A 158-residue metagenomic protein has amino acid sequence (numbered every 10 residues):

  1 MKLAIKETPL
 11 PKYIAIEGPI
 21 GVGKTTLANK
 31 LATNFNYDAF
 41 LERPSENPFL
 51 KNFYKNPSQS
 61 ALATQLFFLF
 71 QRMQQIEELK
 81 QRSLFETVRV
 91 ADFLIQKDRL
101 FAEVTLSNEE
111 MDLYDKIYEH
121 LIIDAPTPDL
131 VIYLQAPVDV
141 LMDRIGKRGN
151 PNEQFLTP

Functional and structural regions predicted by a protein language model:
M1-K12: Extreme N-terminal, non-catalytic leader segments that precede Walker-type/kinase nucleotide-binding cores
I16: Hydrophobic anchor at the beta1->P-loop junction of P-loop NTPases
P19: P-loop (Walker A) phosphate-binding loop of NTP-binding proteins
K24: Conserved lysine of the Walker
L27-A28, A32: Post-Walker A alpha-helix
T33-Q71: Conserved substrate/cofactor phosphate-moiety recognition/catalytic segment in nucleotide-dependent phosphotransferases
R72-E109: A basic- and aromatic-enriched beta-loop-alpha substructure that forms the phosphate/nucleotide- and DNA/RNA-contacting
D98-P158: A glycine- and Lys/Arg-enriched "phosphate-lid" helix/loop adjacent to the NTP-binding pocket of small-molecule kinases
